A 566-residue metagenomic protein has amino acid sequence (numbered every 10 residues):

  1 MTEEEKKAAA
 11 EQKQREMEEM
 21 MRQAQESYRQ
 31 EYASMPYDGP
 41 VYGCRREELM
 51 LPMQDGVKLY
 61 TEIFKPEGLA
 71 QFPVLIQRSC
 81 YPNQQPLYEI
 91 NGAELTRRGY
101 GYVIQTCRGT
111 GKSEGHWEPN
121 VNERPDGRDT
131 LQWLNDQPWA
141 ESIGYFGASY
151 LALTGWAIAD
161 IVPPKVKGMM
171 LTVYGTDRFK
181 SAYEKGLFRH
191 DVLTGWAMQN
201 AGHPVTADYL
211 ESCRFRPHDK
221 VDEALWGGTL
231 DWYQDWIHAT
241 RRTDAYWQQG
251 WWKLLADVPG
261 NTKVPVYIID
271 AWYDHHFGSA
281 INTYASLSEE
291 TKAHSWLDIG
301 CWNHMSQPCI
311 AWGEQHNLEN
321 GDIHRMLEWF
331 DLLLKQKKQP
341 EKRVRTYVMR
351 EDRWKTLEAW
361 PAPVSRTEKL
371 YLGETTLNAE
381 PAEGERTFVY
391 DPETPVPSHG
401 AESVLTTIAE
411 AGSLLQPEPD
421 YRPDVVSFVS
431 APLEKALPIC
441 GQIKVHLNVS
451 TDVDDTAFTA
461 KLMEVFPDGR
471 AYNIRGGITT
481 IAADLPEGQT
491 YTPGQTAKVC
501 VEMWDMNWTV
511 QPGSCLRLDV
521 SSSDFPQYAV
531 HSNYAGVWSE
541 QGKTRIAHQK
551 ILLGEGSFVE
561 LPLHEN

Functional and structural regions predicted by a protein language model:
T2, A10-M20, R97, D160-N261: Accessory cap/linker subdomain of secreted extracellular hydrolases
T2-M21, Q307, W312-N566: C-terminal, loop-rich substrate-recognition/catalytic regions characterized by aromatic stacking residues
R29-L69, V429-K435: N-terminal cap/lid segment of alpha/beta-hydrolase-fold proteins
P66-N135, C309-E314, D454, T459-A460 (+3 more regions): Cap/lid segment of the alpha/beta-hydrolase catalytic domain
P138-Y150: Alpha/beta-hydrolase fold nucleophile elbow
F146, L153-S212, W272, T291-E328: A catalytic-pocket lid/entrance helix-loop region that shapes and gates access to the active site across common
T262, I268-D270: Short beta-strand/loop motif that positions the catalytic acidic residue of the alpha/beta-hydrolase fold
G278-S295: Active-site-adjacent alpha-helix of alpha/beta-hydrolase-fold enzymes
